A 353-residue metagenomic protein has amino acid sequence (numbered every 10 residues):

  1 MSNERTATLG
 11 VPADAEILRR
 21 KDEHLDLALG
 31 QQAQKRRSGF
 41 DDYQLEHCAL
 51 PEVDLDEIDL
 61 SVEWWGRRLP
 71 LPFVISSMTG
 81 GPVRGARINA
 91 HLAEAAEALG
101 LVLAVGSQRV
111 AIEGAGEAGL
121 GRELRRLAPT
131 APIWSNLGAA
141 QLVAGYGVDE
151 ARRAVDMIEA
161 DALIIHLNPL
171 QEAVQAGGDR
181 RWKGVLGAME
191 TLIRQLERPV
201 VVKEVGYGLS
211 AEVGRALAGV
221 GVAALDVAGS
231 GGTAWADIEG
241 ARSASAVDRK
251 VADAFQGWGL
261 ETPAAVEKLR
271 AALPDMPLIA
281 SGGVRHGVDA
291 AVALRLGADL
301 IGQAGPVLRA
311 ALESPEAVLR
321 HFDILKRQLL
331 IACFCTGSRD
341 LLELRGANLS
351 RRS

Functional and structural regions predicted by a protein language model:
M1-W65, L69: An N-cap/entry alpha-helix motif that binds or orients negatively charged groups
S2-L29, R295, I301, V307-S353: C-terminal extensions of enzymes
E63-G114: Active-site cofactor/substrate anionic-group-binding motifs, chiefly glycine- and Lys/Arg-rich phosphate-binding loops
F73-S76, L101-G106, I133-L137, D161 (+5 more regions): Hydrophobic faces of well-ordered beta-strands that scaffold small-molecule active sites in alpha/beta enzyme cores
I75, A96, L163, L225 (+3 more regions): Conserved, mostly hydrophobic/aromatic
A98-A139: A gly/proline- and charged-residue-enriched helix-loop-helix capping module
G147-V213: Metal-dependent enolase-superfamily TIM-barrel catalytic cores that perform enediolate-based chemistry
K183-E313: Glycine-rich phosphate/ribose-binding loops and adjacent secondary-structure elements that form binding surfaces
